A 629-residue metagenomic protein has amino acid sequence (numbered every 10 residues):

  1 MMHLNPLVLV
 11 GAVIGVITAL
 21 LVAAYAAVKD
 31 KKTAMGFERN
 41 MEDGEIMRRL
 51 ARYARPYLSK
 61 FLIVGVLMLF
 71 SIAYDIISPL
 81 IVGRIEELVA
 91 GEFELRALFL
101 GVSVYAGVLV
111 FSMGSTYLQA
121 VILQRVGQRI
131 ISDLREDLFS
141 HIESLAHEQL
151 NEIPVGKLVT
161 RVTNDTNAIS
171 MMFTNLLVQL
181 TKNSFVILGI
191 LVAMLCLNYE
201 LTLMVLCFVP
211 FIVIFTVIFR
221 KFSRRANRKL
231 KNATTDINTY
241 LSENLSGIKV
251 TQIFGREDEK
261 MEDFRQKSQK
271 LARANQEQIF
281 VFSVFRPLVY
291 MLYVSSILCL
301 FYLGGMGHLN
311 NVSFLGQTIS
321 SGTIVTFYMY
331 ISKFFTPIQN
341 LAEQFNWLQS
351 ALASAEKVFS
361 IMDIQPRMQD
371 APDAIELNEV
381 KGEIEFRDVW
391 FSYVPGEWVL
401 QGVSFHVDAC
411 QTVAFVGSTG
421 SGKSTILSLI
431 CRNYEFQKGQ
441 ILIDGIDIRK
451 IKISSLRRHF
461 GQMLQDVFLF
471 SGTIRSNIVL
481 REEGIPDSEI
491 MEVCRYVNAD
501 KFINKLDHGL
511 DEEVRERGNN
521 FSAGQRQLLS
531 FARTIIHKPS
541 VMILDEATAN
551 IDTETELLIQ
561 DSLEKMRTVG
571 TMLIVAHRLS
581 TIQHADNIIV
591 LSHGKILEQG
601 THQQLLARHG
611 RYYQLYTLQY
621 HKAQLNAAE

Functional and structural regions predicted by a protein language model:
M1-N40, F61-S115, I122, L195-E200 (+1 more regions): Transmembrane helix-loop-helix hairpins at lipid-water interfaces of multipass membrane proteins, especially the type-1
D43-P56, L158: A short amphipathic helical element positioned immediately N-terminal to and/or at the very start of a transmembrane
A54, E86, Q119, L123-Q124 (+2 more regions): Juxtamembrane loop-to-helix connectors within ABC transporter transmembrane domains
I77-P79, G83, F111, L177-R220 (+1 more regions): A hydrophobic transmembrane-helix motif
N151-G156, K229-E277, D373-I375: Loop segments that connect adjacent transmembrane helices in multi-pass transporters
A233, R256, F280, V289 (+2 more regions): Cytosolic ends of transmembrane helices, especially the final helix of ABC transmembrane type-1 domains
D363, D370-A371, L377-E629: ABC-type nucleotide-binding domain
